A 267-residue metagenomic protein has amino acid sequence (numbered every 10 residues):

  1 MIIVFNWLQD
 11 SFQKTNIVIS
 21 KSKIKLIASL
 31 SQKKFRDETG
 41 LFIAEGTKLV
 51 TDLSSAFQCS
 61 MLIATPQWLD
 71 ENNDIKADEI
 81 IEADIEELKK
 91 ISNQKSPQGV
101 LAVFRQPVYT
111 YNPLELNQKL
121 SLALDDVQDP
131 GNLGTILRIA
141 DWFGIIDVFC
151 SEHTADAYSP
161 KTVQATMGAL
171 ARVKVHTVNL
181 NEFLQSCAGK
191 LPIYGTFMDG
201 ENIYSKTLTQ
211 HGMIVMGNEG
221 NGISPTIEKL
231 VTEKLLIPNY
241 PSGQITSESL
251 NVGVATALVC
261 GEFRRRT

Functional and structural regions predicted by a protein language model:
F5-L8, F12-Q67: Boundary-proximal intrinsically disordered activation/regulatory segments immediately upstream of a helical core
G46, Q128-T135, S249-G253: Amphipathic alpha-helical repeat scaffolds
A83-D84, D125, S151-E152, K174 (+1 more regions): Short beta->alpha connector loops at strand-helix junctions that form conserved, small/polar/Pro-enriched
A83-P97: Glycine/small-residue-rich loop that forms an oxyanion/phosphate-binding "nest" at active or ligand-binding sites
K95, V100, F104-L116: Acidic/glycine-rich phosphate/pyrophosphate-binding loops and surrounding catalytic core that coordinate Mg2+
P113-D199: RNA substrate-binding interface of SAM-dependent RNA methyltransferases
W142-F143, A157-G168, P225, K229-T267: Structured adenosyl-cofactor binding patch, chiefly the S-adenosyl-L-methionine
G195-S247: Active-site/ligand-binding-proximal alpha/beta "capping" segment
